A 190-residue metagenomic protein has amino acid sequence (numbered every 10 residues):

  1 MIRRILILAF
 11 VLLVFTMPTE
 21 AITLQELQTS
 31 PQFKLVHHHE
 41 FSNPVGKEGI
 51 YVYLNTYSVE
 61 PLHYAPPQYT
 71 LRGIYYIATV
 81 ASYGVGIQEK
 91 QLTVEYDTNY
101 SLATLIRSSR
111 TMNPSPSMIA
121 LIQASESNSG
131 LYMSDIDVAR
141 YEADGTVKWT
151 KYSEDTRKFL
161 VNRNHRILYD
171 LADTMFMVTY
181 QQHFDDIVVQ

Functional and structural regions predicted by a protein language model:
R4-M17: Sec-dependent N-terminal signal peptides
A21-Q91, D97-Q190: N-terminal secretory-pathway/extracellular module detecting exported/lumenal segments and adjacent signal-anchor/first
